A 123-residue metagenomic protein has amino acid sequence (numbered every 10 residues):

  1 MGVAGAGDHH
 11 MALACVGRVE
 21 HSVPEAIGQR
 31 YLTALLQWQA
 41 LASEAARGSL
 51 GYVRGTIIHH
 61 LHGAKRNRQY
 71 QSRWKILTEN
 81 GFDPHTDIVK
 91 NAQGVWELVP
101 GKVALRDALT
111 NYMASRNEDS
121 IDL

Functional and structural regions predicted by a protein language model:
G2-L123: C-terminal catalytic/acceptor-binding lobe
